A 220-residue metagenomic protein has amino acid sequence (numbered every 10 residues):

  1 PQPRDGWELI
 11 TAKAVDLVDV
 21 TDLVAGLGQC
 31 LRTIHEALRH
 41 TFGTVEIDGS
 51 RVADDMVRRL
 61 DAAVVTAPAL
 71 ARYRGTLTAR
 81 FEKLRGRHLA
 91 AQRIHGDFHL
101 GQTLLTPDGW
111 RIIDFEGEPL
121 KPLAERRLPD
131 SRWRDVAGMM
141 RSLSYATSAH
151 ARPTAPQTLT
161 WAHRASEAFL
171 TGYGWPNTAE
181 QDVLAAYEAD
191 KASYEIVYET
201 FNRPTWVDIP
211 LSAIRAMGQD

Functional and structural regions predicted by a protein language model:
P1-D61, V65-P68, R72-Y73, P107-G109 (+3 more regions): Conserved ATP-binding subdomain of kinase catalytic cores across diverse folds
R32-E36, T78, E82, S144 (+2 more regions): Amphipathic, well-packed alpha-helical segments that form the structural scaffold of globular domains
L60-R93: An alpha-helical support segment within catalytic cores of ATP-dependent transferases
R93-G96, L100: Catalytic-loop of the protein kinase fold
F98, M139, I196: Hydrophobic, well-ordered secondary-structure elements that form the walls of internal hydrophobic environments
P156-T178, A186, K191-D220: ATP/Mg2+ or Mg2+-diphosphate-binding catalytic cores that bind nucleotide phosphates or diphosphates via glycine-rich
